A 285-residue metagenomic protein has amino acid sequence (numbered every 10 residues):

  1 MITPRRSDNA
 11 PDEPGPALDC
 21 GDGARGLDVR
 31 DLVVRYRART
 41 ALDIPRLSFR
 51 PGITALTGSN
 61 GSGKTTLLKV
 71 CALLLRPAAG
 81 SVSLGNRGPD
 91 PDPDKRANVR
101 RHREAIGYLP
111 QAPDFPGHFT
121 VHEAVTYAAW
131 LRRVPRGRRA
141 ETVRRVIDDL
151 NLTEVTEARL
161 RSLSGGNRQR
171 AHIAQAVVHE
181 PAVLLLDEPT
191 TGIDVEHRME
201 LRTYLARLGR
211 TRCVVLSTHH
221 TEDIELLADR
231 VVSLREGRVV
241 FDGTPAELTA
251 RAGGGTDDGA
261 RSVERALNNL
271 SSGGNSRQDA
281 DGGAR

Functional and structural regions predicted by a protein language model:
T57-S59: The feature captures the beta-strand-to-loop junction immediately N-terminal to the Walker
A72: Helix-to-loop junction immediately C-terminal to a conserved catalytic motif
G80-H102, G243: Conserved ABC transporter NBD signature motif
T126, W130, R138-V155: Conserved ABC ATPase "signature" region
R159-G166: Conserved ABC ATPase signature
L184-E188: Catalytic Walker B motif of ABC-type/P-loop ATPase nucleotide-binding domains
